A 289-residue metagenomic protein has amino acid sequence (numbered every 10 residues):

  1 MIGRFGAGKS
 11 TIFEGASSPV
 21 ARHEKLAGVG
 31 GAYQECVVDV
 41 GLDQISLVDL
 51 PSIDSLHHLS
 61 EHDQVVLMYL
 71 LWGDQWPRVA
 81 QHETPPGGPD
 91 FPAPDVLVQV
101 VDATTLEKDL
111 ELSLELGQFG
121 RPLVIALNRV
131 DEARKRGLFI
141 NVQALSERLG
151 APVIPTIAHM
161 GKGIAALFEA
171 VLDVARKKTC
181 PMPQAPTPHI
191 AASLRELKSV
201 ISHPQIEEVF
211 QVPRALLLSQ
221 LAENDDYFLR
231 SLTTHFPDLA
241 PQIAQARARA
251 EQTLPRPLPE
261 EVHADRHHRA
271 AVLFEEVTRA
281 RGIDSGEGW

Functional and structural regions predicted by a protein language model:
M1-E61, G73-P77, F91, Q118: Conserved G1/Walker A P-loop phosphate-binding module
G3-G6, N128, I157: Active-site glycine-centered loops adjacent to acidic/histidine catalytic or metal-binding residues that shape
G15, P19, I53-L59, M68-W76 (+9 more regions): Conserved, well-folded catalytic cores of nucleic-acid-processing and energy-transducing macromolecular machines
P19-V29, Q75-T84, K178-M182, R279-D284: Active-site phosphate-binding and catalytic loops of NTP-dependent enzymes
V38-G41, V65-V153: Conserved C-terminal guanine-recognition region of P-loop GTPase G domains, centered on the G4
S52-S55, A103-L106, R129-A133, A158-G163: Conserved nucleotide-binding/hydrolysis micro-motifs of P-loop NTPases
D131-P186: Canonical P-loop GTPase G-domain recognition
G150, V174-W289: Extended helical scaffolds that flank P-loop GTPase cores
